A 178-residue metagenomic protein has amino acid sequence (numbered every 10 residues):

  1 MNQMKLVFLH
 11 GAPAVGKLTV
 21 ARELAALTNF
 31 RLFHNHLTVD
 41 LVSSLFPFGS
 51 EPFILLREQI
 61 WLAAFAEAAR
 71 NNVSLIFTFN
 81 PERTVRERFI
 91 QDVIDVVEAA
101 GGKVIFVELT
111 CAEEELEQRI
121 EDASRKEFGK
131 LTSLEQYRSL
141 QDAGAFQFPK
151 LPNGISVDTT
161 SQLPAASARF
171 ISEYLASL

Functional and structural regions predicted by a protein language model:
L9: Hydrophobic anchor at the beta1->P-loop junction of P-loop NTPases
A12: P-loop (Walker A) phosphate-binding loop of NTP-binding proteins
V15: ATP-binding Walker
L18: Walker A/P-loop
R22-A69: Conserved substrate/cofactor phosphate-moiety recognition/catalytic segment in nucleotide-dependent phosphotransferases
L56-E108: Glycine-rich phosphate-binding loop used to anchor ATP phosphates in small-molecule kinases, encompassing both
E98-I120, V157: Conserved phosphate-donor/acceptor-positioning beta-strand/loop module used by diverse small-molecule
Q118, D122-F170, L178: Small-molecule kinase domains that catalyze NTP-dependent phosphoryl transfer to phosphate-bearing small molecules
